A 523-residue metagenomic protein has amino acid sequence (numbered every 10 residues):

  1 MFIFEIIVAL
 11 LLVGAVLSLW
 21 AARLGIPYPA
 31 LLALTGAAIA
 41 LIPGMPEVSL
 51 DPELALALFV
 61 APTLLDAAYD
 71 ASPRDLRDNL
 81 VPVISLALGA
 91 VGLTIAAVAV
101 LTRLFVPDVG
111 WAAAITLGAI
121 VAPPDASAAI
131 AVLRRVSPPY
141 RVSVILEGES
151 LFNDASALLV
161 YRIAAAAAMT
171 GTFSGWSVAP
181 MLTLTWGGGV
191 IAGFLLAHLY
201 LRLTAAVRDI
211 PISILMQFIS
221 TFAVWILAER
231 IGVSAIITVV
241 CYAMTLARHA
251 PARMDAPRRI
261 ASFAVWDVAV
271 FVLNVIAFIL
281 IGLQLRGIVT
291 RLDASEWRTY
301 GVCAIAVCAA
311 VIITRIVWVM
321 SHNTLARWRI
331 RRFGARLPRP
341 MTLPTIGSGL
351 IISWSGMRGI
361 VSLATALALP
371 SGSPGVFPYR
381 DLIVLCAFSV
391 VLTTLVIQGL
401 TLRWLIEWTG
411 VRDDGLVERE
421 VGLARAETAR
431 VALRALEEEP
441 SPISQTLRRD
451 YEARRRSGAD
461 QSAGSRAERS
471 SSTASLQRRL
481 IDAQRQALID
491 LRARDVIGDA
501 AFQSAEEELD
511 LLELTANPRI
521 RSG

Functional and structural regions predicted by a protein language model:
M1-E420, E438, R469-S472, A493-V496 (+1 more regions): Transmembrane helical cores of multi-pass secondary ion antiporters/exchangers
L11-L12, P124, V396, E427-R430 (+1 more regions): Short acidic alpha-helix initiation/capping motifs at coil-to-helix transition points, especially at protein N-termini
A310-I313, G464, E468, R479-L488 (+1 more regions): C-terminal intrinsically disordered extensions
I406-A463: Long, amphipathic alpha-helical stalk/connector segments used for oligomerization, subunit docking, or mechanical
E418, G422-R425, A429, A467-S470 (+2 more regions): Amphipathic alpha-helical coiled-coil segments and their boundaries
A429, L433, L447-A459, A474-R485 (+1 more regions): Short amphipathic alpha-helical coiled-coil/interface segments
L433-P440, G458-A463, R485-L488, R492 (+1 more regions): A structural signal for well-ordered alpha-helices, especially hydrophobic packing surfaces of coiled-coils
